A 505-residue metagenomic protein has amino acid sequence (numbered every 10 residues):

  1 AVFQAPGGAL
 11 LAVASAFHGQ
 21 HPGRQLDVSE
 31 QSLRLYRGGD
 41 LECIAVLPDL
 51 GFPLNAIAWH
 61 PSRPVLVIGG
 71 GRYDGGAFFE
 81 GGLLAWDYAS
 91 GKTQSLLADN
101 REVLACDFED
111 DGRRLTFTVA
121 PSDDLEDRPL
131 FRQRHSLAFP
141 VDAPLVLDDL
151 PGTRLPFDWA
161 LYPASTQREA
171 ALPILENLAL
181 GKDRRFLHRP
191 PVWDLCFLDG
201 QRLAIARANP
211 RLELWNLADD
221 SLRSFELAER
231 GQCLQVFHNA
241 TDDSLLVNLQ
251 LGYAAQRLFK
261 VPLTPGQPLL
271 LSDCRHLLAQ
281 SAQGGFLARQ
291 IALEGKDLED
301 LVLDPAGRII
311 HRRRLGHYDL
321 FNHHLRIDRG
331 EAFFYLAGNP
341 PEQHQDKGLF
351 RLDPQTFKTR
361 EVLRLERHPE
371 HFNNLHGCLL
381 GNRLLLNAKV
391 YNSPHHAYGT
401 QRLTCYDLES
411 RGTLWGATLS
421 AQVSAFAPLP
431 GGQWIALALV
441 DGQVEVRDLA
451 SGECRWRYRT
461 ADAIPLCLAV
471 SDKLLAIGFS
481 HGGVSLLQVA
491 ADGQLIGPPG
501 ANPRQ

Functional and structural regions predicted by a protein language model:
A1-Q505: WD40-repeat beta-propeller superdomains and closely related acidic/aromatic-rich repeat-like regions
